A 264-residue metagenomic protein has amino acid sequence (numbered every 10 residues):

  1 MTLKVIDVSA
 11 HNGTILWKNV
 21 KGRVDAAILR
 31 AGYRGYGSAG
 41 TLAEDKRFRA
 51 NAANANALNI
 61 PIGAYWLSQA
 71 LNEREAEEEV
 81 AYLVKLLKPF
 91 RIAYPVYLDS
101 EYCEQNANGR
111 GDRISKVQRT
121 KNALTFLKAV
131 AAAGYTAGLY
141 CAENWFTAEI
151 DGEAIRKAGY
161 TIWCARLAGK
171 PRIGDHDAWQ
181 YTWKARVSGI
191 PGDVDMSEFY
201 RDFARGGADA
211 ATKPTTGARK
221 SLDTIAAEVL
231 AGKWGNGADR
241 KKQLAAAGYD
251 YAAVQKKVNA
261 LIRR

Functional and structural regions predicted by a protein language model:
M1-A133: Substrate-binding cleft of extracellular glycoside hydrolase catalytic domains
M1-K18, E153-A218: Functionally critical loop-and-helix segments that line ligand-binding/catalytic clefts of soluble enzyme domains
I62, T136-G138, I162: Hydrophobic anchor at the start of a short beta-strand that flanks the dinucleotide cofactor-binding loop
V130, G134-A148: Aromatic-lined carbohydrate-recognition surfaces of secreted/lumenal glycan-active proteins
P214-W234, R264: Disulfide-bonded cysteine-rich modules in secreted/extracellular proteins, activating on the conserved Cys frameworks
L230-K241, Y249-Y251: Extracytoplasmic Gram-positive cell-surface binding/anchoring modules and repeats
A247-R264: Repeat-associated, polar segments at repeat-unit boundaries in modular proteins
